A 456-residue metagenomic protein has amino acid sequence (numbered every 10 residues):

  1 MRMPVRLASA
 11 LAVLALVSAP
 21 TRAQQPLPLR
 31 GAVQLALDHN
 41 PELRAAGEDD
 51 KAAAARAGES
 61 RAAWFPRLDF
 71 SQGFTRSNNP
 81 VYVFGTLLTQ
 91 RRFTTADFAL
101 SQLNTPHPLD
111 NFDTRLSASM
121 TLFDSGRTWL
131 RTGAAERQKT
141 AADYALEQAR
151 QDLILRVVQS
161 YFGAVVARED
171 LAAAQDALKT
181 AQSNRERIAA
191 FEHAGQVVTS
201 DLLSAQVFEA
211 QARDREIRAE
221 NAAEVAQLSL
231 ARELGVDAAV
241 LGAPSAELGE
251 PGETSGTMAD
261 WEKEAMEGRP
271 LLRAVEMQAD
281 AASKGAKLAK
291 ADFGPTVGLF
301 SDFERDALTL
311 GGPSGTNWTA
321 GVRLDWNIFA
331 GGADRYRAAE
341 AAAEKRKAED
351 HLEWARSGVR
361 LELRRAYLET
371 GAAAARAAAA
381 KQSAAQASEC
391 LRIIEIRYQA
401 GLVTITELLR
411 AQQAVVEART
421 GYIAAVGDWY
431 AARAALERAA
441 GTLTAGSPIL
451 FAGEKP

Functional and structural regions predicted by a protein language model:
L7-A15: Sec-dependent N-terminal signal peptides
S18-P20: N-terminal signal peptide c-region/cleavage motif recognized by signal peptidases
R22, R76-N78, G421-P456: Acidic, low-complexity, intrinsically disordered peripheral segments
Q24-V33: Regulatory alphaC helix of protein kinase catalytic domains
Q34-F123, A145, L155, R232-V236 (+3 more regions): A small-residue-enriched
R44-E48, R61-A62, P106-N111, L122-R150 (+8 more regions): Sec/SRP-type N-terminal targeting helices
A149-E264, A366-E369, A373, I393-I396 (+2 more regions): Periplasmic alpha-helical coiled-coil/stalk elements that build and connect Gram-negative outer-membrane
V198-S200, T404-A424: Short terminal targeting/anchoring segments
